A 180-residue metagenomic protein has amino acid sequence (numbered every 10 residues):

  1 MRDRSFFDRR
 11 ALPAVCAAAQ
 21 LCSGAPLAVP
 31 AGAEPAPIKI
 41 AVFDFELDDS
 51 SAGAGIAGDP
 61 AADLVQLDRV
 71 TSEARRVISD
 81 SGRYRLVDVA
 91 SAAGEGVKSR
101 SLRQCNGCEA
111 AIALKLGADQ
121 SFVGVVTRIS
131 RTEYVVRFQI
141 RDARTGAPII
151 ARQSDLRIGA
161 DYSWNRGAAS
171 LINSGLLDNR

Functional and structural regions predicted by a protein language model:
M1-R2, P26, E34: General N-terminal leader/first-domain-start detector
R2-A17: Bacterial N-terminal signal peptides that target proteins for export
V15, L21, Q104-G107: The N-terminal extracellular segments of secreted preproproteins, especially immediately downstream of signal
L21-V29: C-terminal segment of classical bacterial N-terminal signal peptides
E34-A52, V70-T71, V77-G82, A110-K115 (+2 more regions): C-terminal/domain-edge helix-coil "capping" segments
G55-V65, K98-S99: Second-shell loop/turn segments in exported
P60-S91: N-terminal, post-signal-peptide region of Sec/Tat-exported proteins
D80-V123: Short, solvent-exposed, polar/charged sequence segments at loop or secondary-structure edges
